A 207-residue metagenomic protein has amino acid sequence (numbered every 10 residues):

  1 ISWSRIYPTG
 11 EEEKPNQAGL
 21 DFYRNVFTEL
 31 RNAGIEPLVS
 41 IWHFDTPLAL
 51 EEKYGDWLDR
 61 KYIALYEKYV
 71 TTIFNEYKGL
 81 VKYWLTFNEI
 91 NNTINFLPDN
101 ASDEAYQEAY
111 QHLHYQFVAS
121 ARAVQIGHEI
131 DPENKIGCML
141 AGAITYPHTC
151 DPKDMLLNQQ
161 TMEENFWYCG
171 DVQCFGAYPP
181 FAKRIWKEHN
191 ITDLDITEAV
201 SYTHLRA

Functional and structural regions predicted by a protein language model:
I1-H43, G127: Aromatic-lined substrate-binding rim segments of carbohydrate-active enzymes
I1-P8, H112, H204-A207: Short intrinsically disordered, low-complexity coil segments enriched in acidic
R31-R206: Active-site region of glycoside hydrolase catalytic domains
